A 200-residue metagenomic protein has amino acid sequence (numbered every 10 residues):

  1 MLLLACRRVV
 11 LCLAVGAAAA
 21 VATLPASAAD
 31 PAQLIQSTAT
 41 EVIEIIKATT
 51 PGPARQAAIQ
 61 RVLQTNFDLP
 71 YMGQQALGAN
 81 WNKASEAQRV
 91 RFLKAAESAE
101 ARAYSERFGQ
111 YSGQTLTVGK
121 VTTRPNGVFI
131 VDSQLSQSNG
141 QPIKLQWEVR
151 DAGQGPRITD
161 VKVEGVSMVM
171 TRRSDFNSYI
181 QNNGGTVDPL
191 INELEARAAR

Functional and structural regions predicted by a protein language model:
M1-L13: Bacterial N-terminal signal peptides that target proteins for export
T23-P25: N-terminal signal peptide c-region/cleavage motif recognized by signal peptidases
S27-A32, S136: Short, low-structural-confidence N-terminal segments
D30-Y104: Early exported N-terminus immediately downstream of N-terminal targeting peptides
S98-A99, T123, Q137, E164-M168: Solvent-exposed loop/turn segments at secondary-structure junctions within structured extracellular/periplasmic domains
R102-I143, E193, R197-R200: Surface-exposed, charged secondary-structure patches
P142-M170: Short beta-strand edge/turn micro-motifs at domain boundaries
D160-R200: Low-complexity, intrinsically disordered terminal/linker segments enriched in charged and Gly/Pro repeats
